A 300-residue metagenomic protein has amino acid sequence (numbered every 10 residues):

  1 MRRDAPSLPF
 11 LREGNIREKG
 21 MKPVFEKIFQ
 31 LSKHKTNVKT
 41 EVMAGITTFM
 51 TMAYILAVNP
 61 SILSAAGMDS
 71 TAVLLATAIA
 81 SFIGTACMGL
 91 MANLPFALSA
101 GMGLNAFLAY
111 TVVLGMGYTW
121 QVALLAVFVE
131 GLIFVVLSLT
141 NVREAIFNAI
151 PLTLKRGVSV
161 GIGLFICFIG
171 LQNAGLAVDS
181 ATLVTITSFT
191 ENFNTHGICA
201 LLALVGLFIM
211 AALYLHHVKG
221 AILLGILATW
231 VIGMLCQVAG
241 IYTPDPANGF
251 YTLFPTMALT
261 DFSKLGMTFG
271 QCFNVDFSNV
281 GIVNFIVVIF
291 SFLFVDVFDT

Functional and structural regions predicted by a protein language model:
L8-K22: Short, Lys/Arg-enriched N-terminal segments with co-localized hydrophobic residues within the first ~10-30 amino acids
M21-A72, F189-E191, I226-T300: Helix-loop-helix hairpins and the membrane-proximal interhelical loops of multi-pass alpha-helical transport proteins
M43-H196: Early transmembrane hairpin of solute transport permeases
G84-A97, A211-H217, S291-D299: Transmembrane alpha-helix interface/packing and boundary motifs in multi-pass membrane proteins, characterized by
V127-F128, V158, A200-F208, A221-I232: Hydrophobic mid-bilayer segments of alpha-helices in multi-pass membrane transport proteins, especially secondary
A174-A203, L207-Y214, C272-L293: Entry/N-cap segments of selected transmembrane alpha helices and their immediately preceding amphipathic helices
